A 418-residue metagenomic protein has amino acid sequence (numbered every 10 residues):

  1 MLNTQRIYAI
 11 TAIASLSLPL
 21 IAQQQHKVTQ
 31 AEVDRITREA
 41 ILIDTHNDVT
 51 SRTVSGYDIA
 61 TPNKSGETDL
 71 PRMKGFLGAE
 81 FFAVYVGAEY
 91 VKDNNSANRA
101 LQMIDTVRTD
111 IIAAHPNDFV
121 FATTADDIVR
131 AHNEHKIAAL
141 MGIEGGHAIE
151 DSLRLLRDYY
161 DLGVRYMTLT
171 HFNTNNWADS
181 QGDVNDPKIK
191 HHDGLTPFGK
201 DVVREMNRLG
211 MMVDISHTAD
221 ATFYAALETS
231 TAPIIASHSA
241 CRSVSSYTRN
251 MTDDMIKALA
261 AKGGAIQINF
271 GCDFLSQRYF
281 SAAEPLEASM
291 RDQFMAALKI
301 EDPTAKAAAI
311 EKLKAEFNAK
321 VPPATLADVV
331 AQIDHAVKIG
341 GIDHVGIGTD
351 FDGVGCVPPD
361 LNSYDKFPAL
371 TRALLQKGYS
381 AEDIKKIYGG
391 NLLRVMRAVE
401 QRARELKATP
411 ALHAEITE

Functional and structural regions predicted by a protein language model:
M1-T4: N-terminal secretory signal peptides that target proteins for export/translocation
R6-I7, Q24: Positively charged, low-complexity intrinsically disordered regions
Y8-P19: Bacterial N-terminal signal peptides
Q23-K190, R242, S246-E418: N-terminal hydrophobic targeting/anchoring segments and the immediately downstream early-domain regions of hydrolases
D161-I235, S239-R249: Divalent metal-binding pocket/active-site signature
